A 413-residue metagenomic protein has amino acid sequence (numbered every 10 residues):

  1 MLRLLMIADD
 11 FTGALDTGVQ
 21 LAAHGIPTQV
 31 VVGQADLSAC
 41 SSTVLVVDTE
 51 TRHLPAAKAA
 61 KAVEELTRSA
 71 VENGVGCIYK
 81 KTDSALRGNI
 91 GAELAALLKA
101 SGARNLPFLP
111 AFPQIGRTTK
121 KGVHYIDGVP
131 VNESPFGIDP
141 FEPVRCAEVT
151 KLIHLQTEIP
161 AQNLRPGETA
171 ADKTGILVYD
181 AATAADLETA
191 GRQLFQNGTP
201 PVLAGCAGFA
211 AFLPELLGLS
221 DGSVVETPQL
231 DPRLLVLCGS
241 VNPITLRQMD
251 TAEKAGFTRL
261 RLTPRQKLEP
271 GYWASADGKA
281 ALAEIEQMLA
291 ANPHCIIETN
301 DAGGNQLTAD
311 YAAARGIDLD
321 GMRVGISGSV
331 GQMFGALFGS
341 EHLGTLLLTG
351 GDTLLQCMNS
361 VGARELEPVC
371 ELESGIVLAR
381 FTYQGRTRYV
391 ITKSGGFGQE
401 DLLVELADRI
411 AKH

Functional and structural regions predicted by a protein language model:
M1-L4, P27-V31, T43, A59 (+4 more regions): Cap/lid and interdomain-hinge subdomains that line or gate substrate/regulatory clefts in soluble alpha/beta enzymes
I7, V46-D48, K80-K81, P107-F112 (+6 more regions): Short beta-strand segments
T17-V19, N89-E93, R117-H124, E188-Q193 (+5 more regions): Short acidic, glycine/serine/threonine-rich loops at helix termini
A23-V44, L289, P368-T387: N-terminal short beta-loop-beta anion/metal-coordinating cradle
T43-E50, P293, R380-H413: A structural-propensity feature for long, helix-poor, extended segments
D127-E284: Conserved, well-structured core segments that form the ligand-binding/active-site neighborhood of functional domains
M288, N292-T349: C-terminal structural cap/anchor segments
L343-L402: Conserved, well-ordered active-site substructure
